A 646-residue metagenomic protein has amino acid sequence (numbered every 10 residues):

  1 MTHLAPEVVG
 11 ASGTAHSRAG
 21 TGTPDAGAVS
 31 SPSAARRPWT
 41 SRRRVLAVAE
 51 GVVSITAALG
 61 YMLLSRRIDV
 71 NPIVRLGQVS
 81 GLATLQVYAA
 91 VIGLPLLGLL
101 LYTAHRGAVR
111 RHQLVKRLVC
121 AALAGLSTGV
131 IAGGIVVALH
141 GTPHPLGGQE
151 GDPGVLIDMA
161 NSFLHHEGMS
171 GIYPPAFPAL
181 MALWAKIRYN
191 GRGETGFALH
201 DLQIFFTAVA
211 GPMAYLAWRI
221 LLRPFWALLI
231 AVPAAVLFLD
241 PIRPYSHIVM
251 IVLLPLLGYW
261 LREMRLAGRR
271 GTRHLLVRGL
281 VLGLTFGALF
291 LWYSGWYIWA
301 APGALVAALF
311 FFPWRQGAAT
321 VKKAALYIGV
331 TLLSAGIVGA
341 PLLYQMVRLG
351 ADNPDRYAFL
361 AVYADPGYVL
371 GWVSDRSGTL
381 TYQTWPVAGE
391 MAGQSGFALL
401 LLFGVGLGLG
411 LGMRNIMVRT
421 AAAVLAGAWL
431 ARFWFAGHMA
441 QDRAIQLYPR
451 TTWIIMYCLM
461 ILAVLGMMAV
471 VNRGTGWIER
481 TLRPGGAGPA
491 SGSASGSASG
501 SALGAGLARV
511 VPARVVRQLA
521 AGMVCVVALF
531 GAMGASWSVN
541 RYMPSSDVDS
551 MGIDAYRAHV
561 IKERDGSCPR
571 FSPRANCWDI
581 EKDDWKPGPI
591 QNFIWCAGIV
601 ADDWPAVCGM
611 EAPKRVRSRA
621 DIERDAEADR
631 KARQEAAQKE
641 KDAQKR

Functional and structural regions predicted by a protein language model:
M1-A57, L64-V137: Start-transfer (signal-anchor) and selected internal transmembrane alpha helices of multi-pass inner/ER membrane
V74-T84, P143-P145, F238-I248, A426-M467 (+1 more regions): Membrane-helix boundary/interfacial segments in multi-pass membrane proteins
A121-T128, L284-T285, A304, A319-V347 (+2 more regions): Hydrophobic alpha-helical membrane-interfacial segments at the cytosolic entry of transmembrane helices
A124-V130, M413-A440, A444: Transmembrane alpha-helix segments characteristic of polytopic inner-membrane glycan-assembly/cell-envelope
G134-S246, M250: Active-site lumenal/periplasmic loops and adjacent helix-entry segments of GT-C-fold, multi-pass membrane
I204-P313: Membrane-embedded helix bundles of polyisoprenyl
E390-R419: Hydrophobic, aromatic-rich transmembrane alpha-helices and their immediate juxtamembrane boundary segments
V471-W537: Signature aromatic-anchored transmembrane alpha helix within multi-pass, membrane-resident enzymes that catalyze glycan
